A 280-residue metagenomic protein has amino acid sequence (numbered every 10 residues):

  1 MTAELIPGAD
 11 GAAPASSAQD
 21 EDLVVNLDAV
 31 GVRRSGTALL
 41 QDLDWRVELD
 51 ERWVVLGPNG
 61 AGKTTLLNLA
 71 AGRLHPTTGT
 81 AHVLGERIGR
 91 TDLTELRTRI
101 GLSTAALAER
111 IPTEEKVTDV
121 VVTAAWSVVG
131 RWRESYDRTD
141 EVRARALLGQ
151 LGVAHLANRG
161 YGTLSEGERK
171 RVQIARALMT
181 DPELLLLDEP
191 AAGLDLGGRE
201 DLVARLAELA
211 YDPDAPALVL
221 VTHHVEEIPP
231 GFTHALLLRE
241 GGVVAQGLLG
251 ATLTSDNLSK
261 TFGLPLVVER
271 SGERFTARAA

Functional and structural regions predicted by a protein language model:
A71: Helix-to-loop junction immediately C-terminal to a conserved catalytic motif
G79-G89, L96: Conserved ABC transporter NBD signature motif
L107-T163: ABC-family P-loop ATPase nucleotide-binding domains
I174-A175: Hydrophobic anchor residue at the start of the ABC signature
D181: Conserved catalytic motifs of ABC-family nucleotide-binding domains
L185-E189: Catalytic Walker B motif of ABC-type/P-loop ATPase nucleotide-binding domains
H234-L248: H-loop (His-switch) and adjacent beta-strand-loop-beta switch element of ABC-type ATPase nucleotide-binding domains
